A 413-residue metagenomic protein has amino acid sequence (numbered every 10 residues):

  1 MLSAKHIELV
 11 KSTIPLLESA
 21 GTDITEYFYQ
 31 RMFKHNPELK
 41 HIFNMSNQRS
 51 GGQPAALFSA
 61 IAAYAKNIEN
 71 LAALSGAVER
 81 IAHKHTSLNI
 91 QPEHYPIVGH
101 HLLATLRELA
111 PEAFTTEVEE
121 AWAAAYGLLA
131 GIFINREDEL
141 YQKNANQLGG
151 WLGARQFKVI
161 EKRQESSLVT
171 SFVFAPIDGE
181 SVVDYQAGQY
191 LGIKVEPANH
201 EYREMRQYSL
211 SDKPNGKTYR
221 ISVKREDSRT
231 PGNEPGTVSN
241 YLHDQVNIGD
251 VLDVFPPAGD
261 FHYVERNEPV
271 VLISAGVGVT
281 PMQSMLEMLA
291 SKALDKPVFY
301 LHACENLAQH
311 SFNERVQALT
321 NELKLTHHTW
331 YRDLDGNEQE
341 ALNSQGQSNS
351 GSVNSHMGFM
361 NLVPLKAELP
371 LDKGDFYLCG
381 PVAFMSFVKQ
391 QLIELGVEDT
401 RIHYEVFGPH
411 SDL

Functional and structural regions predicted by a protein language model:
M1-A154: Globin-like tetrapyrrole-binding proteins
A72, V298-L413: Reductase modules of NAD(P)H-dependent flavoproteins
Q147-D250, C304-N306, Q317, W330-L334: Ferredoxin-reductase
G188, G278, P381: Short, conserved phosphate/pyrophosphate- and ester-handling motifs at nucleotide-, phospho-/glycolipid
H243, F255-N267: A short, basic/flexible loop-to-alpha-helix module at the beginning of a structural domain
P269-M288: A phosphate-binding catalytic loop at a beta-strand-loop-alpha-helix junction that coordinates phosphoryl groups
M288-P297: Conserved S-adenosyl-L-methionine
